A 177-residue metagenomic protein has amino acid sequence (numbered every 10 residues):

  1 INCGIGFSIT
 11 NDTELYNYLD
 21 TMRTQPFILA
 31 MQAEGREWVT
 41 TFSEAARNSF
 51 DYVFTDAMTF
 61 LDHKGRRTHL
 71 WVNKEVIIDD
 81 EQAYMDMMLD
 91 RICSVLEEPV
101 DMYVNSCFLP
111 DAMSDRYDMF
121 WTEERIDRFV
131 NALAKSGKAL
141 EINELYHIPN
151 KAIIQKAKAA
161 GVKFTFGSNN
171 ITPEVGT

Functional and structural regions predicted by a protein language model:
I1-A83, T172-V175: A metal-dependent hydrolase metal-coordination microenvironment
S8-I9, S114, K151-A152, V175-G176: Short Asp/Glu-rich motifs
E14, Q155-K158, T177: Short low-complexity, flexible loop/linker segments enriched in glycine and/or proline with clustered acidic
A30-Q32, N143, G167: Conserved beta-strand termini and adjacent loop/short-helix elements that scaffold enzyme active sites in alpha/beta
N48-S49, A57-F60, H69-A160: Domain-core and long-helix interface of multi-subunit machines
V53, L140, N169: Conserved, mostly hydrophobic/aromatic
V162-T177: Short acidic/histidine-rich active-site segments
